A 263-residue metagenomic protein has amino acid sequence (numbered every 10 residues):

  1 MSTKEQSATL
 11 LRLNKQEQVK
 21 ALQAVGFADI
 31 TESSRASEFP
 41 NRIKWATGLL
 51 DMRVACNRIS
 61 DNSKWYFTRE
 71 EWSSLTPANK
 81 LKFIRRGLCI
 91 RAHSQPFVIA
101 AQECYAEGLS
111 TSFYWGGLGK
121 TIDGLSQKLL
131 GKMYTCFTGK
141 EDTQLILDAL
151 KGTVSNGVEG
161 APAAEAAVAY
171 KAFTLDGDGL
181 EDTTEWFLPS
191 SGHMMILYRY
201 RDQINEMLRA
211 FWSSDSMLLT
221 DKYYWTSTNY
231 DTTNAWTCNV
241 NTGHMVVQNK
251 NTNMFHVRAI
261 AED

Functional and structural regions predicted by a protein language model:
M1-D182, N251-D263: Short, compositionally biased
T153-F187, S191-N251, E262: An exposed tryptophan-centered "aromatic clamp" motif
